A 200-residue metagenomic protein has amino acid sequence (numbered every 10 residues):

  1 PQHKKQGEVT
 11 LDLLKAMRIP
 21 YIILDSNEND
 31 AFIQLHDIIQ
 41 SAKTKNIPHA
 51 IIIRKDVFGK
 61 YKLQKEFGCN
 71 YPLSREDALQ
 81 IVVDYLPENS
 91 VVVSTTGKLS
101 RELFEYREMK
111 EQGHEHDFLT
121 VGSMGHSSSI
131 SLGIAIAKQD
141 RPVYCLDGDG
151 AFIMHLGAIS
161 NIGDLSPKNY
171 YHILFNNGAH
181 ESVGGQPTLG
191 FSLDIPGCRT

Functional and structural regions predicted by a protein language model:
P1-G7, K15, D37, Y85 (+1 more regions): Thiamine diphosphate
Q6, T10-L13, A31-Q34, V57 (+3 more regions): Internal, well-ordered alpha-helical segments in soluble enzyme and binding-protein domains
K15-E66, P196-T200: Structural signature of the thiamine diphosphate
D25, A50-R54, V93-T95, L146-D147 (+1 more regions): Short beta-strand segments
D25-L35, Y71-R75, G150-H155: Active-site glycine- and acidic-residue-rich loops that bind and position anionic ligands or nucleotide-like cofactors
S41-K45, V82-E88, I136-K138: Glycine-rich phosphate/diphosphate-binding loops that line cofactor/substrate pockets in enzymes
K55-F58, G97-L99, G150-A151, G178: Short glycine-rich anion-binding loops that position phosphate/pyrophosphate groups of nucleotides and phosphorylated
K62-S127: Active-site diphosphate/adenylate-binding microenvironment
